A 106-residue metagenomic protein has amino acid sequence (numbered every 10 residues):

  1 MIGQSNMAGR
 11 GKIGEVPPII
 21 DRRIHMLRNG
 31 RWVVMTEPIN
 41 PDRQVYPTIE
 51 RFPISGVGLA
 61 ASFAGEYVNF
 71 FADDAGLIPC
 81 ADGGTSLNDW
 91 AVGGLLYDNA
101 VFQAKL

Functional and structural regions predicted by a protein language model:
M1-L106: Cell-envelope and extracellular/periplasmic
